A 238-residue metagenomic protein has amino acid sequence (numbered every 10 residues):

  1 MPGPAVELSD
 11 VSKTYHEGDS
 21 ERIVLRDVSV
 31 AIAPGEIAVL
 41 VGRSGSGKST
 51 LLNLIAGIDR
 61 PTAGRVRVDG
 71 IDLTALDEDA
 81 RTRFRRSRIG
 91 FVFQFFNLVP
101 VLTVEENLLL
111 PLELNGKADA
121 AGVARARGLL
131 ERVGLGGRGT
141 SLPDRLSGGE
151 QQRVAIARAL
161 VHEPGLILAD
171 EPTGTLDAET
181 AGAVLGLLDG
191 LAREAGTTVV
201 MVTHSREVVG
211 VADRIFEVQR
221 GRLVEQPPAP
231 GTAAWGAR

Functional and structural regions predicted by a protein language model:
P4-L223: ABC family nucleotide-binding domain
R222-R238: Conserved beta-strand-loop-alpha-helix hinge in the C-terminal portion of ABC ATPase nucleotide-binding domains
